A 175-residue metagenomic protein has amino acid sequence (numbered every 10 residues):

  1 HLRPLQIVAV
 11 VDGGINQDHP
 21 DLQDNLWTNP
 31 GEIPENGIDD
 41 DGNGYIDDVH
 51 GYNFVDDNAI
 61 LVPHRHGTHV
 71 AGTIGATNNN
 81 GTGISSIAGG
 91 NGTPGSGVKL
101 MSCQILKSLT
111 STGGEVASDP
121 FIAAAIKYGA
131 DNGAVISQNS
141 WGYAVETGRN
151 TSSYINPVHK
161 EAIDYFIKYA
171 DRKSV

Functional and structural regions predicted by a protein language model:
H1-V10, G14-W27, V55-H66: N-terminal domain-start motif of subtilase-like serine proteases
G13, P34, G42, D47-P157 (+2 more regions): Subtilisin-like peptidase catalytic core
L26, T77-N78, A170: Active-site catalytic pocket residues across diverse enzymes, especially alpha/beta-hydrolases
P30-N36: Active-site-surrounding "flap" and adjacent substrate/cofactor-binding loops of secreted or lumenal enzymes, prototyped
G133, A170-D171: Glycine-centered short loops/turns at secondary-structure junctions
S174-V175: Conserved small/polar residues in nucleotide/adenosyl-binding loops
